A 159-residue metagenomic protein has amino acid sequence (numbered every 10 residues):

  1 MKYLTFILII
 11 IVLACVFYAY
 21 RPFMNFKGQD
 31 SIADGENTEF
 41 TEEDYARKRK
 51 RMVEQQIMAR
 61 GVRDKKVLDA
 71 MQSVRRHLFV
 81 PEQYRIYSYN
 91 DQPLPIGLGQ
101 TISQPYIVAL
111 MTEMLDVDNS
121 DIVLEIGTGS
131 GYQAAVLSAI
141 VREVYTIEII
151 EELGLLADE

Functional and structural regions predicted by a protein language model:
L4-Q83: N-terminal auxiliary segments of SAM/dcSAM-dependent transferases
E54, M58, Y84, D91 (+1 more regions): Conserved alpha-helix/loop element of class I SAM-dependent methyltransferases that forms part of the SAM/SAH-binding
D64-K65, P105, E151: Alpha-helix N-capping/helix-start residues
D116-E159: Conserved nucleotide-cofactor-binding alpha/beta core module
